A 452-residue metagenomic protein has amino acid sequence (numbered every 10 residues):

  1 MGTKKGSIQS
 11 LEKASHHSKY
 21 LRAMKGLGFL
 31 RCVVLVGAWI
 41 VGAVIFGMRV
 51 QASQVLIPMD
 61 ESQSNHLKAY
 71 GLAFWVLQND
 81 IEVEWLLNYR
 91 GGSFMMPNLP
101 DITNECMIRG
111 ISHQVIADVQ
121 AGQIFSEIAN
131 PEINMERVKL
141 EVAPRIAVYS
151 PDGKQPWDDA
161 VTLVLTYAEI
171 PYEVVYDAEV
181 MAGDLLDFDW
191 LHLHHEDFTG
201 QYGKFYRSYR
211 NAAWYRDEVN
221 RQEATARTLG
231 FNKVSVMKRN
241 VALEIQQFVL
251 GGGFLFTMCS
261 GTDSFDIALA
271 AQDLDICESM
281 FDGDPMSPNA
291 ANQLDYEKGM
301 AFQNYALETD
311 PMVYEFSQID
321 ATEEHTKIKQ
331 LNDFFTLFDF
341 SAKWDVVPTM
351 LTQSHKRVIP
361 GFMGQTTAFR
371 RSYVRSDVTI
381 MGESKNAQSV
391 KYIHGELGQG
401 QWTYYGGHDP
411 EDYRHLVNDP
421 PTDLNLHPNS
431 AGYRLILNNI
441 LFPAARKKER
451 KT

Functional and structural regions predicted by a protein language model:
M1-F29: N-terminal secretory signal peptides that target proteins for export/translocation
C32-I45: Bacterial N-terminal signal peptides
F46-A52: Sec/Tat signal peptide C-region and signal peptidase I cleavage site
A52-D159, A168, G407: Hydrophobic targeting/anchoring helices
S53-P58, S64-M95, D275, V374-T452: Extracellular ligand-binding/catalytic regions of CAZymes and related secreted enzymes and adhesion modules
V55, D60, S64, M95 (+3 more regions): Helical hinge/lid and interdomain linker segments adjacent to catalytic or ligand-binding clefts that mediate domain
D159, T166, D263, Q293-H415: Catalytic beta-strand/loop cores that center a nucleophilic Ser/Cys/Thr and support acyl-enzyme chemistry
A270, S279, A290-A291: Catalytic cores of eukaryotic secretory-pathway lumenal/extracellular enzymes that build and remodel glycoconjugates
